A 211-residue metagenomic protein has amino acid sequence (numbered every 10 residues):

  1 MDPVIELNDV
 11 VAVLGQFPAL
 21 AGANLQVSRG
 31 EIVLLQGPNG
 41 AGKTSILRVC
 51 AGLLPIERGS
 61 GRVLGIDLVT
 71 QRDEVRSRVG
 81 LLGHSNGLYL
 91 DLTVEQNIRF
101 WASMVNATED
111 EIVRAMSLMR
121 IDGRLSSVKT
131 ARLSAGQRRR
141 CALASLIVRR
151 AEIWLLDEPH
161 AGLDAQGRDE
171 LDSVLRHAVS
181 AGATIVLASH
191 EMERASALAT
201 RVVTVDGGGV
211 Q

Functional and structural regions predicted by a protein language model:
Q36-P38: The feature captures the beta-strand-to-loop junction immediately N-terminal to the Walker
A51: Helix-to-loop junction immediately C-terminal to a conserved catalytic motif
G59-D67, V75: Conserved ABC transporter NBD signature motif
R99, E109-L125: Conserved ABC ATPase "signature" region
K129-L133: Conserved ABC ATPase signature
L146-I147: ABC ATPase C-loop
W154-E158: Catalytic Walker B motif of ABC-type/P-loop ATPase nucleotide-binding domains
